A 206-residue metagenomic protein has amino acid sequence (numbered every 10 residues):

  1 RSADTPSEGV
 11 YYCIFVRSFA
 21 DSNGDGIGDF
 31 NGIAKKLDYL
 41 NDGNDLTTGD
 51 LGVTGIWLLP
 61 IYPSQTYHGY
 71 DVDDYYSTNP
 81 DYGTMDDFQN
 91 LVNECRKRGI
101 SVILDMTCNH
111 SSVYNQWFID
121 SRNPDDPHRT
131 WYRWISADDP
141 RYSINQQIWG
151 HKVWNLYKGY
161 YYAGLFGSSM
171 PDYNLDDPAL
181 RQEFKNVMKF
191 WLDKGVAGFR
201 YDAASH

Functional and structural regions predicted by a protein language model:
S2-K185, K189, D193, A204-H206: Acidic/aromatic-lined carbohydrate-recognition and catalytic surfaces of CAZymes acting on diverse glycans
A197: Receiver (REC) domain switch/active-site residues of two-component response regulators
